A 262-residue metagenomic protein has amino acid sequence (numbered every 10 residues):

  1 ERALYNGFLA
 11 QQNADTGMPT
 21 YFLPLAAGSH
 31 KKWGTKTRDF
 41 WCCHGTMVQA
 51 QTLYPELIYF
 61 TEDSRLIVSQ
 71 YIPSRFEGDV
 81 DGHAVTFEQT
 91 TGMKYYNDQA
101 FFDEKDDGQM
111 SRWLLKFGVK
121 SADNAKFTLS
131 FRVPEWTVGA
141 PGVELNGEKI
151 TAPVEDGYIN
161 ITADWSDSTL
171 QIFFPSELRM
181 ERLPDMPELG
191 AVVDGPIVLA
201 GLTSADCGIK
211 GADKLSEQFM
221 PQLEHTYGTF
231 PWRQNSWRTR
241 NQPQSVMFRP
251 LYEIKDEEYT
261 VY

Functional and structural regions predicted by a protein language model:
R2-N6, Q11-M110, V154, F173-Y262: C-terminal beta-rich recognition modules with glycine/proline-rich loops and embedded aromatic residues
G108-M110, A122-N124, V154, A163-W165: Surface-exposed coil/turn segments at beta-strand junctions on protein surfaces, enriched
S111-L115, F127, G157: Short beta-strand or tight-loop elements that sit immediately N-terminal to catalytic metal-binding acidic residues
W113-V119, L170: Short, well-ordered beta-strand segments enriched in hydrophobic/aromatic residues
S121, E135, S176-L178: Beta-strand elements of well-folded, non-transmembrane domains
N124-L145: Beta-strand-rich binding/interaction modules
F127-S130, I161-E177, E181: C-terminal beta-strand-rich structural cap/linker in extracellular carbohydrate-active enzymes
V138-A163, M180-D185: Solvent-exposed beta-strand/loop surfaces of large extracellular or lumenal domains
